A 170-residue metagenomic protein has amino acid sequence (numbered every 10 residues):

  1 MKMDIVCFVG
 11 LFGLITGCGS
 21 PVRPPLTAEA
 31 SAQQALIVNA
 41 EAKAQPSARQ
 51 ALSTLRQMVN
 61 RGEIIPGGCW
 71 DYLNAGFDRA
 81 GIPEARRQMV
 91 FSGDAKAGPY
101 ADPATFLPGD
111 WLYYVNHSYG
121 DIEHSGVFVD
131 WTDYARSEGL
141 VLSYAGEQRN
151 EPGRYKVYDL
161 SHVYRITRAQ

Functional and structural regions predicted by a protein language model:
K2-V9: Sec-dependent signal peptide recognition, specifically the positively charged N-region followed immediately by
I15-G17: C-terminal motif of bacterial Sec signal peptides marking the signal peptidase cleavage site
G19-A85: N-terminal capping segments
N39, V59, S125-Q170: Aromatic- and glycine-rich peptidoglycan recognition patches
P83-R149: ...with weaker cross-activation on analogous glycine-rich loops/strands in unrelated enzymes
